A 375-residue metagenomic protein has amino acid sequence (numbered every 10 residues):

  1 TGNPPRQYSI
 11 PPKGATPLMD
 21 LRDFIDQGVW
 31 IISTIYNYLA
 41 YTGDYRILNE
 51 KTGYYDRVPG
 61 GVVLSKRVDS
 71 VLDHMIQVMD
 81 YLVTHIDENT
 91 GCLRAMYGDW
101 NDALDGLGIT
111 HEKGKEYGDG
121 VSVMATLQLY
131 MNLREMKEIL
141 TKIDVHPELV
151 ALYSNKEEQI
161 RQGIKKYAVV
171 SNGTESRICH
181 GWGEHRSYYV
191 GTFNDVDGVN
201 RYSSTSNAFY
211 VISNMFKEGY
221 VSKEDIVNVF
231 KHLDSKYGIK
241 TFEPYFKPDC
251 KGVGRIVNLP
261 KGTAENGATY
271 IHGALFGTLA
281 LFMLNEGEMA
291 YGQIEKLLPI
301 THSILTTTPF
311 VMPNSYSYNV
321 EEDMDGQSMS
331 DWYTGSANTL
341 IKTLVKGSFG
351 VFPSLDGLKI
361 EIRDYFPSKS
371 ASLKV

Functional and structural regions predicted by a protein language model:
T1-C92, S122-T126, Y130, G267-A290 (+3 more regions): Aromatic-rich carbohydrate-recognition surfaces in CAZymes
G2-F24, Y55-K66, C92-G118, G173-S203 (+2 more regions): Carbohydrate-binding/catalytic loop surfaces
R6, Q128-V253, E295, P299-S328: Catalytic cores of carbohydrate-active enzymes
I47-E50, V145, N172, D356: Structured alpha-helical bundle/scaffold domains in large eukaryotic membrane-trafficking regulators
H74-Q77, V221-N228, L340, E361: Exposed alpha-helical structural elements
D87, V170-S171, S354: Acidic surface patches and DE-rich sequence motifs
K231-H232, T263-E265, F276-V375: Non-catalytic C-terminal accessory modules of carbohydrate-active enzymes
